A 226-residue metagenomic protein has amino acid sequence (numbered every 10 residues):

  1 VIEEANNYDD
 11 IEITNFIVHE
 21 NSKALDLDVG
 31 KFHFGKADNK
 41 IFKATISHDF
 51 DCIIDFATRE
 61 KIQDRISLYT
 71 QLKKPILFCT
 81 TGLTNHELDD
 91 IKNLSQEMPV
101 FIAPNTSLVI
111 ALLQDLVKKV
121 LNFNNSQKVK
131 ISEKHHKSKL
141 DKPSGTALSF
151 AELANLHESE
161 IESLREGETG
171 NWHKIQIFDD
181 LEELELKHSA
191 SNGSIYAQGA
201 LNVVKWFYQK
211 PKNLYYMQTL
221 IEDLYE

Functional and structural regions predicted by a protein language model:
V1-A44, N124-E226: C-terminal substrate-binding/catalytic lobe of Rossmann-fold NAD(P)-dependent oxidoreductases
I53-I54: N-terminal Rossmann-like NAD(P) cofactor-binding module of classical short-chain dehydrogenase/reductase
E60-S67, C79-A103, S107-V120: Rossmann-fold NAD(P)-binding glycine/threonine-rich loop
T70: Anion (oxyanion) recognition and catalysis
